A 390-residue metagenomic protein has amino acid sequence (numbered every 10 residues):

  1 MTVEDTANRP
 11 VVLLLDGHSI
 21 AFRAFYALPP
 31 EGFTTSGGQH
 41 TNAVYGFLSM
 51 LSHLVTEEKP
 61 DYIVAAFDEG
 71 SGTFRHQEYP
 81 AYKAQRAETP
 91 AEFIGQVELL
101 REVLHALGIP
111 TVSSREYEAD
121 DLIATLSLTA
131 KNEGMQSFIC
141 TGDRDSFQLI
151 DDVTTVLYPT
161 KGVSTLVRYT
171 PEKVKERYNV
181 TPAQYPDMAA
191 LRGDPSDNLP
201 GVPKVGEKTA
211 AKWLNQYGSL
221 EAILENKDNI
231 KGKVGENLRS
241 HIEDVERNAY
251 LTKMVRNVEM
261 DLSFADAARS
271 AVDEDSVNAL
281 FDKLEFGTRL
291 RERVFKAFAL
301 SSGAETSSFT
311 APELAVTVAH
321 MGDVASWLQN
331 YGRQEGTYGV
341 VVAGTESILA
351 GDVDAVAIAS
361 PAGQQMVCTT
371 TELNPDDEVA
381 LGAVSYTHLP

Functional and structural regions predicted by a protein language model:
M1-V64, D68, F74-R75: Non-catalytic, usually N-terminal nucleic-acid engagement modules in DNA/RNA processing proteins
T2-R9, P30-T34, V44, A84-M260: Extended two-metal-dependent nuclease catalytic cores across DNA- and RNA-processing enzymes
V12-L14, H18-P29, E346-N374: Metal-dependent catalytic core segments for phosphate chemistry
I20-F22, S71-R75, A119, D145-Q148 (+1 more regions): Short, active-site-adjacent cap segments at secondary-structure transitions
V55-A66, Q136-I139, R144-D152, D244 (+3 more regions): Structured, non-catalytic alpha/beta "coupling" segments that mediate domain-domain communication and provide generic
T252-A279: Long, charged alpha-helical interface segments
V272-V356, C368-S385: Long, highly charged low-complexity segments
T387-P390: Conserved small/polar residues in nucleotide/adenosyl-binding loops
